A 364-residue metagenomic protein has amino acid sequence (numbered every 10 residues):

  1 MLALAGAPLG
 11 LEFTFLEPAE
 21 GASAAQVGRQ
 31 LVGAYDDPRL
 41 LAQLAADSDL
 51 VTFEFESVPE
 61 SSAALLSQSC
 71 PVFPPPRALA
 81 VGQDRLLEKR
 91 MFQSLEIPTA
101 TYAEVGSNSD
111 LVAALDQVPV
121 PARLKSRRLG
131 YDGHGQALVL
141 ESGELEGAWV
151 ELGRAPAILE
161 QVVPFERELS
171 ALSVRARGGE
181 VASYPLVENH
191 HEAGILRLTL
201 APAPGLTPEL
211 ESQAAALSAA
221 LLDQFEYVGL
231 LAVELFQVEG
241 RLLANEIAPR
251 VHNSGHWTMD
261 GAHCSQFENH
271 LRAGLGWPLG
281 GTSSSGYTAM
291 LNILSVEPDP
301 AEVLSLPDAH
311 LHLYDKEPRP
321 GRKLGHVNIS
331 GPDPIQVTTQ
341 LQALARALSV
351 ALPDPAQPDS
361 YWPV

Functional and structural regions predicted by a protein language model:
M1-L87, S109: ATP-binding N-terminal substructure of ATP-dependent carboxylate-amine bond-forming enzymes
A7, A45, L66-S67, Q93 (+3 more regions): Anion (oxyanion) recognition and catalysis
V81-S170, V174-L221, G331, A345: Active-site nucleotide/adenylate-binding loops and adjacent lid/helix of ATP-dependent enzymes
A100, H134, R167-L169, V181-Y184 (+5 more regions): Change "...and in nucleic-acid phosphodiester-cleaving endonucleases..." to "...and in nucleic-acid processing enzymes
S173-R177, L235-E239, D315: Short, low-complexity Ser/Thr-rich regulatory SLiMs
S212-V233, V238-E239, A248-V296: Active-site "cap" helix and flanking loop/linker of ATP-utilizing ligase/carboxylase catalytic domains
L271-V364: Peripheral (often C-terminal) accessory segments that flank ATP-dependent C-N-forming ligase machineries
